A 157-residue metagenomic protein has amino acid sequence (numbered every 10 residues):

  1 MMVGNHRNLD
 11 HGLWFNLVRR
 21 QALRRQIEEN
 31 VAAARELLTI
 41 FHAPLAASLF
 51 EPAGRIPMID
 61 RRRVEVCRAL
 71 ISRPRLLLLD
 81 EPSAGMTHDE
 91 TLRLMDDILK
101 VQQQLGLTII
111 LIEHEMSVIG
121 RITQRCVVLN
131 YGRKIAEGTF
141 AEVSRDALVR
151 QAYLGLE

Functional and structural regions predicted by a protein language model:
M1-E157: Glycine-rich phosphate-binding loops of nucleotide-dependent enzymes
